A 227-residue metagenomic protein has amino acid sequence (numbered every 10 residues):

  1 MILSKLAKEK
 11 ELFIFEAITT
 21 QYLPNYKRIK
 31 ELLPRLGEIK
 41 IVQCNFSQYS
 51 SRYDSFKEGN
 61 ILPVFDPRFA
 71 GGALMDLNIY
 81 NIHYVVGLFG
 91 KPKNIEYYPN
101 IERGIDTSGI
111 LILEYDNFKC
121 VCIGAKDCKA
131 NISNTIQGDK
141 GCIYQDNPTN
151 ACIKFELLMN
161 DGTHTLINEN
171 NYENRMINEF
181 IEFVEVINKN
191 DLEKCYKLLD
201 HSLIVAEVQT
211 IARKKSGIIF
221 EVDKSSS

Functional and structural regions predicted by a protein language model:
M1-Q21: Beta-strand-loop-alpha-helix segment that lines the small-molecule cofactor/substrate pocket of alpha/beta enzymes
L23-K91: Predominantly a Rossmann-like dinucleotide-binding segment in NAD(P)-dependent oxidoreductases
R68-M75, T165-N174: A short glycine-threonine-serine/GTX helix/turn-capping micro-motif
N81-C152, F180-N190, S225-S227: Contiguous beta-strand/loop segments that form the cofactor/metal-binding neighborhood of enzyme cores
E169-I181, K197: Active-site loop of classical SDR/Rossmann-like NAD(P)-dependent oxidoreductases, centered on the catalytic Tyr-X3-Lys
E182-S227: C-terminal helix-rich "cap/oligomerization" subdomain common to oxidoreductases
